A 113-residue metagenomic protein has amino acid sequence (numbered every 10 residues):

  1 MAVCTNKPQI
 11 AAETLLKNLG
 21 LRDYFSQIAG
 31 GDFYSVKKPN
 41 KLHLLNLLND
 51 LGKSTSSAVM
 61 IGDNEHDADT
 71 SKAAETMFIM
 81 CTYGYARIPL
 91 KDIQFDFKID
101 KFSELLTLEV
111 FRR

Functional and structural regions predicted by a protein language model:
T5-K7: Conserved phosphate-coupling serine/threonine residues in phosphotransfer and NTP-handling enzymes
Q9, E13-R113: Asp-based, Mg2+/Mn2+-dependent phosphohydrolase catalytic module
